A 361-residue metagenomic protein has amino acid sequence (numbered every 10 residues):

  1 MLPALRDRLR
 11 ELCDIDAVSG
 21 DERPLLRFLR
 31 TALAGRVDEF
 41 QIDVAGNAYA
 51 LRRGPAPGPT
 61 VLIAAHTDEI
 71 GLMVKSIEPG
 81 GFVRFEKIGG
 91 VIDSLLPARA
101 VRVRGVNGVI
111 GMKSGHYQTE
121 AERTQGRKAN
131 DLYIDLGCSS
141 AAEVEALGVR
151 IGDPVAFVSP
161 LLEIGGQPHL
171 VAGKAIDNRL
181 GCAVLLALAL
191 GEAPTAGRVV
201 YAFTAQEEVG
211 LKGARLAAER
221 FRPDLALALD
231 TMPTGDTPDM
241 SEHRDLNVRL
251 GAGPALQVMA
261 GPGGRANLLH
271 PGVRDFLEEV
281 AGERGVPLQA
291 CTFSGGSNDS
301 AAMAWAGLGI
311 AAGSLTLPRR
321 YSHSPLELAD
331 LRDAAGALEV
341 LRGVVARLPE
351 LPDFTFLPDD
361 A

Functional and structural regions predicted by a protein language model:
M1-A361: N-terminal hydrophobic/helix-forming segments and targeting peptides
